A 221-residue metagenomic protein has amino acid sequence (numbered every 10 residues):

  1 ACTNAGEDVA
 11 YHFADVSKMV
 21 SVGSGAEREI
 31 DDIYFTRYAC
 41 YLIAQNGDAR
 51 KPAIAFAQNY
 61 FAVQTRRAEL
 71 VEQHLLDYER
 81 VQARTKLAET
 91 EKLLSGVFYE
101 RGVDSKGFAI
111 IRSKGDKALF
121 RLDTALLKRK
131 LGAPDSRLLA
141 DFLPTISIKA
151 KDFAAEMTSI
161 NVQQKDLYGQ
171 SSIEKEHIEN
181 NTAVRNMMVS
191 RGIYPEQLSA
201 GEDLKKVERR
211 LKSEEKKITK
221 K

Functional and structural regions predicted by a protein language model:
A1-S17: Major-groove DNA-recognition helix of helix-turn-helix-type DNA-binding domains
T3-E7, S21-E27, Y34-K221: Positively charged, phosphate-engaging catalytic surfaces used for nucleic-acid and nucleotide handling
